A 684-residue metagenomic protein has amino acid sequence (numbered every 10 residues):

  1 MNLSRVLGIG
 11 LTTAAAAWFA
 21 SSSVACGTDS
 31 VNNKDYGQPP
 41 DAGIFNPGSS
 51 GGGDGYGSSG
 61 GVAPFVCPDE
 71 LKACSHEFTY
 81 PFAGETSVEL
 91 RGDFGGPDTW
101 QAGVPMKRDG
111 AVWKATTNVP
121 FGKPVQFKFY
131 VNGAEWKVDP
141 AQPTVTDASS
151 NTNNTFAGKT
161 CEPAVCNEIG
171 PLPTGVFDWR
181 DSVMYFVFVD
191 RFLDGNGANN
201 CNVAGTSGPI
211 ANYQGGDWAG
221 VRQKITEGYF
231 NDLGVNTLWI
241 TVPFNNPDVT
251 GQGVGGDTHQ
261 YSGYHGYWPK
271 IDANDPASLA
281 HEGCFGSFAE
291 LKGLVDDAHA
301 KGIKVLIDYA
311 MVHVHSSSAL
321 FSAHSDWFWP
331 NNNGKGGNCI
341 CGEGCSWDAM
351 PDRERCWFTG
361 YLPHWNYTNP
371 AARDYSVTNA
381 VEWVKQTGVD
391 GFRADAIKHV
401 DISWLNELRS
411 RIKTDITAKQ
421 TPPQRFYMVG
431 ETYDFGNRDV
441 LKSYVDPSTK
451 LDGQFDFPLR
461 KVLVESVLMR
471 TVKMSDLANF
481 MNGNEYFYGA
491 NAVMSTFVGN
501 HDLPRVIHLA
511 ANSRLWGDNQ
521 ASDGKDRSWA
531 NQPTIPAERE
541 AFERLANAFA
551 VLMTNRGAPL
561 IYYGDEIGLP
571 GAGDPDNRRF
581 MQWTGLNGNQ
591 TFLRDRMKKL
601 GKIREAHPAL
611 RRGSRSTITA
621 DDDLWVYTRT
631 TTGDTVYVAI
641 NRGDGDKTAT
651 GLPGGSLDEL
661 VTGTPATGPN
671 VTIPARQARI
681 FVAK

Functional and structural regions predicted by a protein language model:
L3, L11, A15-D69, C161: Ser/Thr-rich, Pro/Gly/Ala-heavy low-complexity intrinsically disordered linkers and tails of secreted extracellular
A63-F78, E162-F192, E382: N-terminal module-boundary/linker segments of secreted carbohydrate-active enzymes
P68-P124, Y130-K159: Aromatic-rich carbohydrate-binding modules that target alpha-glucans
V88-D93, G645-T662: Beta-strand-rich binding/interaction modules
V176-S182, D190-T387, W404-T421, F426-T432 (+1 more regions): Substrate-binding/active-site clefts of carbohydrate-active enzymes
V295, H299, I303, H313 (+9 more regions): Active-site-proximal helices and loops of the catalytic beta/alpha 8
A639-G643: Asparagine-centered strand-capping/turn motif at beta-strand->loop junctions
G668-K684: C-terminal beta-strand-rich structural cap/linker in extracellular carbohydrate-active enzymes
